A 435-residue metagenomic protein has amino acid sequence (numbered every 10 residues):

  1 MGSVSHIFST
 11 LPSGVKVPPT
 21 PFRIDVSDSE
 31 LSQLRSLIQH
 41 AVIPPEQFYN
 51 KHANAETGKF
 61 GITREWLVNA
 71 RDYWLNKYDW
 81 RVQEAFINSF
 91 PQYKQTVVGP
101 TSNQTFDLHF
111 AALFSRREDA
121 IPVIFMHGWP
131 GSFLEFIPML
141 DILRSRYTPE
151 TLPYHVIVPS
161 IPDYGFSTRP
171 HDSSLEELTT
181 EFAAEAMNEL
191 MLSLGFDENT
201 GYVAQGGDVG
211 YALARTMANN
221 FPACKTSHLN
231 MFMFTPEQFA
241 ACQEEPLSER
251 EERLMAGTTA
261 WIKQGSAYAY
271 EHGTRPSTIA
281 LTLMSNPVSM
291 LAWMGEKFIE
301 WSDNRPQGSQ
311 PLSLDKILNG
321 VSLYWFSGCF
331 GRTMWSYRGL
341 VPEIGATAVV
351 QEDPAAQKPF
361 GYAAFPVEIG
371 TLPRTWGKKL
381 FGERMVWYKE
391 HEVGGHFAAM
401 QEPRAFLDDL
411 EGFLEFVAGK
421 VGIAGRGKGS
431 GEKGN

Functional and structural regions predicted by a protein language model:
S9-S32, L37-I38, V42, K225-Y324: Alpha/beta-hydrolase
E30-F114, D119, W325-T347: Non-catalytic accessory segments flanking enzyme active sites
W80-V82, P149-L152, I161-E177, R215 (+1 more regions): Glycine-rich "HGGG/HGxG" loop immediately N-terminal to the catalytic nucleophile of the alpha/beta-hydrolase
Q95-V98, I161-V209, F234: Active-site loop/oxyanion-hole signature of alpha/beta-hydrolase fold enzymes
A120-G128: Short beta-strand element of the alpha/beta-hydrolase
W129-D141: The serine-hydrolase catalytic nucleophile loop
I142-P153, D197-R253, G419: Conserved hydrolase catalytic core segment
H272-N435: C-terminal subdomain of alpha/beta-hydrolase-fold enzymes, centered on the catalytic histidine and its supporting
